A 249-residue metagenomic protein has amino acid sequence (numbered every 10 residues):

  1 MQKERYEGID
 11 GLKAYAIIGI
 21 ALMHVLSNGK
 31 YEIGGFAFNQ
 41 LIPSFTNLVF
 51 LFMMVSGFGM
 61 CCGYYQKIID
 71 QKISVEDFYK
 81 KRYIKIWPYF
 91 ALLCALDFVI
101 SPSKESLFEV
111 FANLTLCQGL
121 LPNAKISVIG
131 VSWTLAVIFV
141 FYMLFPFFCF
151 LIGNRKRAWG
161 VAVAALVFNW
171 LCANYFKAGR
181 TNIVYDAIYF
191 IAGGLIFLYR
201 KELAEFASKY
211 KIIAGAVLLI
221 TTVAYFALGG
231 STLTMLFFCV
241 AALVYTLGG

Functional and structural regions predicted by a protein language model:
M1-N174, K209: Membrane-cytosol interface segments of multi-pass membrane proteins, especially ER/Golgi lipid-handling enzymes
Y15, N47-F58, I138, Y142 (+2 more regions): Alpha-helical transmembrane segments of multi-pass membrane proteins
Q66, K201-E202: Perimembrane helix-loop-helix junctions
V99, S103, F190, L218-G249: Alpha-helical transmembrane segments of multi-pass integral membrane proteins
F108-E109, K156-V161, G179-D186, L228-F238: Short, aromatic-rich membrane-interface segments at the entry and exit of alpha-helical transmembrane domains
P122, F168-K177, I220-G229: Transmembrane-helix signature of polytopic, lipid-linked glycan biosynthesis machinery
G160-V163, S208-T222: Signature aromatic-anchored transmembrane alpha helix within multi-pass, membrane-resident enzymes that catalyze glycan
A204-F206: Structural signature of PLP-dependent enzymes
